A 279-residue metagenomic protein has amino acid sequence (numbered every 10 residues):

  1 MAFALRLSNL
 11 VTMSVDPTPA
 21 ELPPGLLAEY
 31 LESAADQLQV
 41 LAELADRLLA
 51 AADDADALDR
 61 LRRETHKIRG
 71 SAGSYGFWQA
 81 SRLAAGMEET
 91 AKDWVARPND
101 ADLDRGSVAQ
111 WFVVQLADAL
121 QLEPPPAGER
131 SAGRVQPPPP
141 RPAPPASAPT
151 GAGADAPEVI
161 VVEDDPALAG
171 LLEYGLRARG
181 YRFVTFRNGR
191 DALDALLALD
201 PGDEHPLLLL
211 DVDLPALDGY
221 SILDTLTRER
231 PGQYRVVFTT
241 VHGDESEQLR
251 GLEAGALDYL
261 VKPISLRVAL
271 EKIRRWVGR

Functional and structural regions predicted by a protein language model:
F3-L44, S71, W78, W94-G153: Amphipathic, coiled-coil-like alpha-helical segments
E163: Conserved acidic carboxylate
G170-A178: Charged docking surfaces used in two-component/phosphorelay signaling
T185-L207: Acidic, metal-coordinating helix/loop segments flanking the phosphotransfer/catalytic sites of two-component signaling
N188, D218-S221: Acidic catalytic/metal-coordinating carboxylates
D194, Y220-G232: Short amphipathic alpha-helix used as the core "switch/output" element in two-component signaling
S221, G232, H242-V261, E271 (+1 more regions): Alpha4 helix (beta4-alpha4-beta5 surface) of REC/receiver domains from two-component response regulators
